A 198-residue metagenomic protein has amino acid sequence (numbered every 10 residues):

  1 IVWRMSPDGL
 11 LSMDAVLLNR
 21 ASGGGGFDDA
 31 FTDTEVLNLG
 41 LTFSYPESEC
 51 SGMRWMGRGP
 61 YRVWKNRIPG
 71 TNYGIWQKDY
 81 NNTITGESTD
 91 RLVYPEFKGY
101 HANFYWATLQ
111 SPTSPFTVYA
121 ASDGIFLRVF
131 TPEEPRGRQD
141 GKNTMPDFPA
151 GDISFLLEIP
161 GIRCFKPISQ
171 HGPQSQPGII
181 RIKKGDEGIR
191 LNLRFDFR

Functional and structural regions predicted by a protein language model:
I1-R198: Beta-strand/loop-rich accessory regions of lumenal/periplasmic or secreted enzymes, predominantly carbohydrate-active
